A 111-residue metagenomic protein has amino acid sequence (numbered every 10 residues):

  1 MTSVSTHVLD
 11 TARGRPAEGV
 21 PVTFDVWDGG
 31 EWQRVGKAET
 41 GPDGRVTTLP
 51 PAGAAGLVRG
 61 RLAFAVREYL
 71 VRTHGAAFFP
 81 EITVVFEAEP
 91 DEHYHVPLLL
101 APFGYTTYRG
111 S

Functional and structural regions predicted by a protein language model:
M1-T2, S111: Short, low-complexity, intrinsically disordered N-terminal peptides in bacterial proteins
T2-A88, H95: Beta-strand-dominated extracellular/periplasmic modules and repeats in secreted or surface-exposed proteins
I82-G110: Extracellular beta-sheet/turn segments enriched in Thr/Pro/Gly and aliphatic residues
